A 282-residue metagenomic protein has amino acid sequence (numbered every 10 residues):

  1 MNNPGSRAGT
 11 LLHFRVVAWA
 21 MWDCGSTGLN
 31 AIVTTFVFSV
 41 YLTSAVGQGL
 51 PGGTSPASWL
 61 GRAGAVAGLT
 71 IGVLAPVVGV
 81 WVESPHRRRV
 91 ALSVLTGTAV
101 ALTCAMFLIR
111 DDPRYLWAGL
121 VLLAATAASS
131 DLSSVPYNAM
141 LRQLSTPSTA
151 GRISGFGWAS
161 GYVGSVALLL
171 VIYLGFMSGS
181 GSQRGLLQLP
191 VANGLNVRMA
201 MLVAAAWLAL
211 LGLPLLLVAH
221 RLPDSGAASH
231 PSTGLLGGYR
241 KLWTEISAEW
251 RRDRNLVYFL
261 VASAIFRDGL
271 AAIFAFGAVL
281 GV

Functional and structural regions predicted by a protein language model:
N2-V17, H220-V261: Juxtamembrane intracellular "pre-TM" segments in multi-pass secondary transporters
A31-S58, A275-V282: Short amphipathic helix-loop junctions that connect adjacent transmembrane helices in Major Facilitator Superfamily/SLC
V37, A57-V82, A101-L102, V166-L169: Central cavity-lining transmembrane alpha-helices of secondary-active solute carriers, predominantly the Major
V82-T98: Cytoplasmic membrane-interface "Motif A"-like loop-to-helix N-cap segments of 12-TM Major Facilitator Superfamily
S93-R114: C-terminal ends and interior cores of transmembrane alpha-helices in multi-pass membrane transporters/permeases
L122, T126-S160: Cytoplasmic helix-loop-helix junction between adjacent transmembrane helices in 12-TM secondary transporters
S154-S180: Glycine-rich segments within core transmembrane alpha-helices of 12-TM secondary carriers
S247-V282: A single, central transmembrane helix in multi-pass transporters
